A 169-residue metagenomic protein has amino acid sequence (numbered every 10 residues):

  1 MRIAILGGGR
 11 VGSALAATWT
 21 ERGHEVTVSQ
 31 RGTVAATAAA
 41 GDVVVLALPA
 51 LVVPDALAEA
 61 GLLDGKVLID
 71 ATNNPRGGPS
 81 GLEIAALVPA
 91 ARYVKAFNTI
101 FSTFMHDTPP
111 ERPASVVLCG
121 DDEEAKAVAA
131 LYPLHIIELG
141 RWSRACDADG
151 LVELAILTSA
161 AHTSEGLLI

Functional and structural regions predicted by a protein language model:
M1-A36: NAD(P)+-binding Rossmann beta1-loop-alpha1 motif at the extreme N-terminus of oxidoreductases
V11, N74, E124: Conserved Rossmann-like nucleotide-cofactor binding loop
V28, R92-N98, I136-R141: General beta-strand structural signal in soluble alpha/beta enzymes
A38-L46, A50-G78: Rossmann-fold NAD(P) dinucleotide-binding segment
A40-D42, A91, P133: Short, well-ordered alpha-helix to beta-strand connector turns
A71-P110: Rossmann-fold NAD(P)-binding glycine/threonine-rich loop
A114-I169: Active-site-lining helix/loop region of Rossmann-like oxidoreductase modules
